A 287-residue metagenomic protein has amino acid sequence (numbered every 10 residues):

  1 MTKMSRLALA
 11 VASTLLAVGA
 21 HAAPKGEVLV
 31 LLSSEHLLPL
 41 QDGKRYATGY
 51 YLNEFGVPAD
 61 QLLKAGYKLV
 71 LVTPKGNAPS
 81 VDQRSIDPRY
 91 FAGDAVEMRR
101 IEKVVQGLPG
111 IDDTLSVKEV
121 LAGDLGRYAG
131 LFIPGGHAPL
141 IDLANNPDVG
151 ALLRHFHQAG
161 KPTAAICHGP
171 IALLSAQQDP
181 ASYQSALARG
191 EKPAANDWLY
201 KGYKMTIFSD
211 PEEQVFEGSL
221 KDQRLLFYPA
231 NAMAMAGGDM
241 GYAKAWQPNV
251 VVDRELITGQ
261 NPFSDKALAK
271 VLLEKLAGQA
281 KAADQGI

Functional and structural regions predicted by a protein language model:
M1-A8: Bacterial N-terminal signal peptides that target proteins for export
A8-A17: Bacterial N-terminal signal peptides
V18-A22: Sec/Tat signal peptide C-region and signal peptidase I cleavage site
A23-A159, A172-I287: Extended, subdomain-level signal for the structured scaffold at the beginning of enzyme domains
T163: Glycine- and acidic-residue-rich phosphate-binding/metal-coordinating active-site segment common to enzymes that handle
I166-P170: Short, thiol/selenol-centered motifs that function as redox-active sites or metal-ligating centers
